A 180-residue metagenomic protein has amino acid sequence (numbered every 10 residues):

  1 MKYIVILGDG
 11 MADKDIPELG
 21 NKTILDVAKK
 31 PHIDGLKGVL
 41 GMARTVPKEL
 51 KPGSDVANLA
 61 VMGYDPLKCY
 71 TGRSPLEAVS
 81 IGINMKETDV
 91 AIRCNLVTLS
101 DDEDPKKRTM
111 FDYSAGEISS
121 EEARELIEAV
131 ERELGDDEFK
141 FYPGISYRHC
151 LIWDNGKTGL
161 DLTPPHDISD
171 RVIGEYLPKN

Functional and structural regions predicted by a protein language model:
K2, A12-L134: Active-site nucleophile/metal-coordination loop of metallo-enzymes that catalyze phosphate/sulfate and related
I4-I6: Residue-level marker for buried hydrophobic side chains located in beta-strands that build the well-ordered beta-sheet
M110-N180: Glycine-rich, mobile lid/loop segments that gate access to catalytic sites or pores
